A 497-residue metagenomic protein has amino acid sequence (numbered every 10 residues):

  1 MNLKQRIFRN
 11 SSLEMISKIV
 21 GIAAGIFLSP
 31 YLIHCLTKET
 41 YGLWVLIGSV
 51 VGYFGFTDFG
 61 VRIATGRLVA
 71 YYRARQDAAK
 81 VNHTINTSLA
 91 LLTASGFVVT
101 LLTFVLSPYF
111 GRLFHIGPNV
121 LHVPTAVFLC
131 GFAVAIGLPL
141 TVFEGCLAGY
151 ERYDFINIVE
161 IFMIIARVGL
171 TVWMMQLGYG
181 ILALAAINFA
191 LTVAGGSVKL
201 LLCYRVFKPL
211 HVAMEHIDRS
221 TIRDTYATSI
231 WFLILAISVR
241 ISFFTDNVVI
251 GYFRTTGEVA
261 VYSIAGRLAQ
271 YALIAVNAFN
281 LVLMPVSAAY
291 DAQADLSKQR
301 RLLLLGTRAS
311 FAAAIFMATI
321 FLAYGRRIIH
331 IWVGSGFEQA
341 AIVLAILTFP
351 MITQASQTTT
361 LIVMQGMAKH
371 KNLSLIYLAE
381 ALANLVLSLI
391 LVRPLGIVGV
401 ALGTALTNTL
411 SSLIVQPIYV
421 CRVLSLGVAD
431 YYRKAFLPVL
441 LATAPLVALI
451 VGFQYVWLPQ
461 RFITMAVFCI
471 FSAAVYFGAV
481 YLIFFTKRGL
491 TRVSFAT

Functional and structural regions predicted by a protein language model:
M1-I26, A79-T87, L121-P124, E151 (+4 more regions): N-terminal membrane topogenesis motif
M1-I7, K199-F243, V286, D291-R301 (+1 more regions): Interhelical loop/hinge segments that connect adjacent transmembrane helices in multipass membrane
L3-Y71, G96-F104, A133, M163-V168 (+3 more regions): Signature of the first transmembrane helix
K4-S11, A135-E160, L177-L182, C203 (+1 more regions): Membrane-interface junctions at transmembrane-helix termini in multi-pass inner-membrane proteins
R9-G25, L184-K199, C203, R219-A289 (+3 more regions): Transmembrane helical elements of multi-pass membrane transporters/channels
F59-R75, L89, A148-G149, F207-H211 (+4 more regions): Helix-loop junctions and terminal segments of transmembrane helices in multi-pass membrane transport/translocation
P124, F128, I158-V206, D224 (+4 more regions): Hydrophobic alpha-helical transmembrane segments
C421-Y431, L449-T497: Membrane-proximal transmembrane or re-entrant/amphipathic helices at the cytosolic face
